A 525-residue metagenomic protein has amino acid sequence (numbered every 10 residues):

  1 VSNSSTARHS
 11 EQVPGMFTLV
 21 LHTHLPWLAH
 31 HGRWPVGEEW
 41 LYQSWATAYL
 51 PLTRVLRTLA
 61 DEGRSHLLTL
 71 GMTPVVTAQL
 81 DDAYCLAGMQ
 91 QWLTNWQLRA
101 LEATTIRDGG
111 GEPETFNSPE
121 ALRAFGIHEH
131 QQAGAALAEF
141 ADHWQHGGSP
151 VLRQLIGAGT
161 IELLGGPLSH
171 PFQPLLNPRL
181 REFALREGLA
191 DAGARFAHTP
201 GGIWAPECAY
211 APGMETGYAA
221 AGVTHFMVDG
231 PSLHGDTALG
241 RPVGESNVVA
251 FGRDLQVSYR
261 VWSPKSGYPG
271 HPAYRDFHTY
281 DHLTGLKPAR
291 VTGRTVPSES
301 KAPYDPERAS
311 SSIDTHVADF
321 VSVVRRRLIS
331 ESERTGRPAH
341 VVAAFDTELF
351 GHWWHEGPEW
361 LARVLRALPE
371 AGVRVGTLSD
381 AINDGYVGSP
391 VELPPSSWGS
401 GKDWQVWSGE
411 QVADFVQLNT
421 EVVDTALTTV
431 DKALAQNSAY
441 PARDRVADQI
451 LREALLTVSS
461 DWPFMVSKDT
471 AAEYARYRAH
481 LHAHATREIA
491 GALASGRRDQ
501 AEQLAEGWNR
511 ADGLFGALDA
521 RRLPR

Functional and structural regions predicted by a protein language model:
S10-V13, R57-R64, W144-L164, G193-F196 (+1 more regions): Acidic (Asp/Glu)-rich catalytic clusters
E11-L67, M72-H128, T237-R525: Active-site and substrate-binding clefts of carbohydrate-active enzymes
S44-V55, F140-G148, F183-G188: Aromatic- and glycine-enriched glycan-recognition loops and surfaces that form the carbohydrate-binding subsites
T105-H146, Q154-P174: Active-site-proximal, well-structured secondary-structure segments within enzyme catalytic domains
G165-E187, D191: Glycine-rich phosphate-binding "P-loop"
R181-A205, V323-A344: CE4/NodB-like, metal-dependent polysaccharide N-deacetylase domain that modifies extracellular/periplasmic N-acetylated
P200-Y210, D346-F350, A471: Conserved short loop/turn motifs at secondary-structure junctions
M214-V223: Hydrophobic, small-residue-rich alpha-helical packing segments that form membrane-like cores
